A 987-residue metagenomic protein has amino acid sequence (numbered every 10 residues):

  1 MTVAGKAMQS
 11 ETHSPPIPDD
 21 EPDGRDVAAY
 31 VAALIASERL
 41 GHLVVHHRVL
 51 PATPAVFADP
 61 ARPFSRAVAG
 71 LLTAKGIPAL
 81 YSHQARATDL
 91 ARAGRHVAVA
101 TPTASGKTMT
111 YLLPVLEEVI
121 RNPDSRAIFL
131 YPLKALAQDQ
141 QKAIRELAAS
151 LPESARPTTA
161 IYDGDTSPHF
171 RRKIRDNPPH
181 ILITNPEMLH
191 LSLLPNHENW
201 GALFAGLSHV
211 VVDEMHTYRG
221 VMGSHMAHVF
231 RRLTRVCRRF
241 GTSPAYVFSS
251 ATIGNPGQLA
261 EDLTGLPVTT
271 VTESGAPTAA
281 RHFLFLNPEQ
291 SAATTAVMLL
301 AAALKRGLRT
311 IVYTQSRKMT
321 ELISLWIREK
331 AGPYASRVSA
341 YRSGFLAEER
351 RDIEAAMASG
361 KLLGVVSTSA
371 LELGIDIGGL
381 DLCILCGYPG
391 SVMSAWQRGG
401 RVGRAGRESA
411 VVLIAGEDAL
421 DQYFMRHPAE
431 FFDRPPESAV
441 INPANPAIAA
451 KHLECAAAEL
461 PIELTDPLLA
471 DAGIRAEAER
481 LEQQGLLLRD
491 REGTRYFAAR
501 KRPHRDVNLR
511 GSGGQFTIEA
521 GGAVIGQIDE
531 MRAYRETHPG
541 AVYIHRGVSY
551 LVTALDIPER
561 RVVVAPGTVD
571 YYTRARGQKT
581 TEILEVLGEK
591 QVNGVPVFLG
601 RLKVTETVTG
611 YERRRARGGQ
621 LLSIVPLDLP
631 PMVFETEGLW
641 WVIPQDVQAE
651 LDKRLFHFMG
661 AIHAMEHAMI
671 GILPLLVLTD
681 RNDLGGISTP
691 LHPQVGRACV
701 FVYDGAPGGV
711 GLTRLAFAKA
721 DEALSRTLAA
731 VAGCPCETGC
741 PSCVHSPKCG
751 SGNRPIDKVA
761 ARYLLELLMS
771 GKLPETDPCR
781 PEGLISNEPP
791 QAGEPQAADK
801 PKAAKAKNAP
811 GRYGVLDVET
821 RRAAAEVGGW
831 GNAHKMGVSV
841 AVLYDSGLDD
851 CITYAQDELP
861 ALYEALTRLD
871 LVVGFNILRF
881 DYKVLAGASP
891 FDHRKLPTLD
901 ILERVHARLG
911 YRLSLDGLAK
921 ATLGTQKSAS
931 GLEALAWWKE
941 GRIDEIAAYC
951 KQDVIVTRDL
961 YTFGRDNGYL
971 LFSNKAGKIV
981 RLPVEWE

Functional and structural regions predicted by a protein language model:
A32-K75, A79-S82, R86, R92-H190 (+3 more regions): Helicase motor core with emphasis on the C-terminal RecA-like subdomain
S367, C386, R546, T605 (+8 more regions): Short His-Asn-centered micro-motif
E408-V411, E417-R434, H452-L464, R480 (+3 more regions): Extended Lys/Arg-rich polyanion-binding regions
C734, G739-C743: Short cysteine clusters
R780, N787-G811: N-terminal accessory regions of nucleic-acid-interacting proteins
K802-L871: Conserved RNase H-like, two-metal-ion catalytic cores of nucleic-acid enzymes
L843-G917: Conserved DEDDh/DEDDy metal-dependent 3′-5′ exonuclease domain
L923-L982: Acidic, Mg2+-coordinating catalytic module of metal-dependent nucleases/exonucleases that use a two-metal-ion mechanism
